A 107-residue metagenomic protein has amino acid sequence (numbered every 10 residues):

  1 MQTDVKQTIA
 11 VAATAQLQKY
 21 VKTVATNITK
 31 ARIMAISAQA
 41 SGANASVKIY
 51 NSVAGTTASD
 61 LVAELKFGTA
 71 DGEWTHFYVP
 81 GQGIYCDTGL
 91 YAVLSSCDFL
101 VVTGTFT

Functional and structural regions predicted by a protein language model:
M1-K30, Q39-S41, L94-T107: C-terminal interaction-tip segments
T8-A13, I36, S52, T56 (+2 more regions): N-terminal cationic amphipathic segment used for targeting or macromolecule association
I28-A35, V62-E64, C86: A broad structural signal for short, well-ordered beta-strand segments within beta-sheet-rich domains
M34-I36, Q82-C97: Noncatalytic modules at the cell exterior or secretory-pathway interfaces, chiefly beta-strand-rich lectin/adhesion
G42-A63, V101-G104: Short, surface-exposed beta-strand/strand-loop-strand elements in extracellular ectodomains
K66-E73: Short proline/glycine- and polar residue-rich coil/turn motifs
W74-Q82: Exposed aromatic-hydrophobic patches
